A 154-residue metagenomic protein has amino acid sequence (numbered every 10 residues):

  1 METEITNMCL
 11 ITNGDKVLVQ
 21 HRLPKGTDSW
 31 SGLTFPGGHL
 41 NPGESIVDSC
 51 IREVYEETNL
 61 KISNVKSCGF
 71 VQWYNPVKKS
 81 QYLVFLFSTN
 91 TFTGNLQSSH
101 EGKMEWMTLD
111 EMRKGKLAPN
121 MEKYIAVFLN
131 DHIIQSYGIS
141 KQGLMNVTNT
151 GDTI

Functional and structural regions predicted by a protein language model:
M1-L18, P36-H39: Conserved N-terminal beta-strand and adjoining loop/helix that marks the start of the Nudix/MutT-like hydrolase domain
L18, G26-T27, Y74, N95: Flexible, glycine-rich phosphate/dinucleotide-binding loops and adjacent beta-alpha linkers at cofactor/substrate
R22-K25, K103: Short, solvent-exposed aromatic-acidic interface loops
G26-S31, Q81-L83: A conserved beta-turn-beta hairpin within the catalytic core of GNAT-like acetyltransferases that forms part
S29-T34, L109: A short, polar/proline- and glycine-enriched secondary-structure boundary/capping micro-motif
L40-S63, W73-Y124, T150-I154: Unchanged
F128-I154: Charged phosphate-binding loop/patch that engages nucleotide di/tri-phosphates or the phosphate backbone of nucleic
